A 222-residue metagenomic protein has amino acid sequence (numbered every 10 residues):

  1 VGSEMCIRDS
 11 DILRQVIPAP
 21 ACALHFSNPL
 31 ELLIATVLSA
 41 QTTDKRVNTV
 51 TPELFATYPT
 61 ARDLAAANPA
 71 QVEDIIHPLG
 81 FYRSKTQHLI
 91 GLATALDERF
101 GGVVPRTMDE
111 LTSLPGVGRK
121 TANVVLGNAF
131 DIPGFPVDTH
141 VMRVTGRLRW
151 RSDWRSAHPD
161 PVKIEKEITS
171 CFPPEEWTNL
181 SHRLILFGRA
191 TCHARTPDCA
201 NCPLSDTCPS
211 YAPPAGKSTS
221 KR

Functional and structural regions predicted by a protein language model:
S3-E4, R8-K217: Catalytic cores of DNA base-excision repair glycosylases
T219-R222: Acidic, low-complexity intrinsically disordered tails
